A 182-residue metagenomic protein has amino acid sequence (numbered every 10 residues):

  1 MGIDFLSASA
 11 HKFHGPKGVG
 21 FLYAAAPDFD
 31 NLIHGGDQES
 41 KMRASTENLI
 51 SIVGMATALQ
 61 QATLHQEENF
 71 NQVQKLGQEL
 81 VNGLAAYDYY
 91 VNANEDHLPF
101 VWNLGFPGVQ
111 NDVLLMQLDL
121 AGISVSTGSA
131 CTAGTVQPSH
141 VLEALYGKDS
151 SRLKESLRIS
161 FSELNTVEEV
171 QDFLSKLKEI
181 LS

Functional and structural regions predicted by a protein language model:
M1-E39, A44-T57: Active-site PLP attachment segment
A8-A10, K17, M42, N92 (+3 more regions): Thr-Gly-centered strand-to-loop micro-motif
P16, L49-I52, L59, G77 (+6 more regions): A general structural signal for well-ordered alpha-helical segments in protein cores
D37-E39, P99-V101, K154-R158: Short, solvent-exposed beta-strand edge segments and adjacent coil->beta transition regions
A58-N82, Y90-L98: Structural signature of PLP-dependent enzymes
Y90-H140, A144: Conserved PLP-binding catalytic core of the aspartate aminotransferase-like
S139-S182: PLP-dependent enzyme catalytic core of the Aspartate aminotransferase-like
